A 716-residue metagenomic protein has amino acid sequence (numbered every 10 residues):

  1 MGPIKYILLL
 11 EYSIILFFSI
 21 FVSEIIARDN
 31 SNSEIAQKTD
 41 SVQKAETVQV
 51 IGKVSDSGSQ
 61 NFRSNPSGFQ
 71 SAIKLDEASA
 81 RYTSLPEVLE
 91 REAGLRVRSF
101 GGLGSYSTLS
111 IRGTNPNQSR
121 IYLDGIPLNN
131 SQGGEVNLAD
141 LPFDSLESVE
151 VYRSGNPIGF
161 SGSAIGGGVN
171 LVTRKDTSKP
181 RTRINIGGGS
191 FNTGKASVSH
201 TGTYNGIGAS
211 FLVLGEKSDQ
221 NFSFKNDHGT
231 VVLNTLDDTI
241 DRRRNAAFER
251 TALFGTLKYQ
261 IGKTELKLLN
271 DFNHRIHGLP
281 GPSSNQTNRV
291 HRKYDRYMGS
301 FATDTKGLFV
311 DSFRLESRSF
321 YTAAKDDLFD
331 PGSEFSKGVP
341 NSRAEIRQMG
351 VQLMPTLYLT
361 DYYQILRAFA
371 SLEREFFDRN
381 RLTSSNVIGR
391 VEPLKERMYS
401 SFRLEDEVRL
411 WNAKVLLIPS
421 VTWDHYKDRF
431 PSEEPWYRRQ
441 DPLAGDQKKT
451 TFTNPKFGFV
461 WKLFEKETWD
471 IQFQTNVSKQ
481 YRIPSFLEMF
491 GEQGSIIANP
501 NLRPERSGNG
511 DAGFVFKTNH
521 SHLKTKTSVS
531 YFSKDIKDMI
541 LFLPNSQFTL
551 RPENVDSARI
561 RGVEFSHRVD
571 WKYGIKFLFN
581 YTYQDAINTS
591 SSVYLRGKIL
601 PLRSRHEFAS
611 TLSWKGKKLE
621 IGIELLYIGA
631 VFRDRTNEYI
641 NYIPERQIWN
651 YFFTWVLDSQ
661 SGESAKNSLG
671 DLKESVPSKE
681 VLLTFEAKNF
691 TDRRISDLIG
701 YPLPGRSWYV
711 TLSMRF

Functional and structural regions predicted by a protein language model:
T47-A80, T108, P116: N-terminal periplasmic "start-of-domain" segments of outer-membrane beta-barrel proteins
P86-N130, E147: Extracytoplasmic beta-strand/coil segments of soluble accessory domains associated with Gram-negative outer-membrane
I126-S154: Short acidic/polar hinge/loop motifs at secondary-structure boundaries that mediate gating or recognition
N170, S178-K179, G187, T203-R292: Periplasmic-side early beta-strands and strand-to-turn transitions of outer-membrane beta-barrels
R244-R250, K263-L315, Y321-Q348, R381-T383 (+1 more regions): Flexible loop and strand-edge segments within Gram-negative outer membrane beta-barrel domains
S312-D330, R374-D378, K462, D470-S478 (+4 more regions): Membrane-embedded beta-barrel scaffold of Gram-negative outer-membrane proteins
I365-S371, R390-K534, S613: Structural signature of Gram-negative outer-membrane beta-barrels, strongest in the C-terminal barrel of TonB-dependent
E373, R409-L417, D424-Y426, K524-D535 (+3 more regions): Gram-negative outer-membrane beta-barrel transporters
